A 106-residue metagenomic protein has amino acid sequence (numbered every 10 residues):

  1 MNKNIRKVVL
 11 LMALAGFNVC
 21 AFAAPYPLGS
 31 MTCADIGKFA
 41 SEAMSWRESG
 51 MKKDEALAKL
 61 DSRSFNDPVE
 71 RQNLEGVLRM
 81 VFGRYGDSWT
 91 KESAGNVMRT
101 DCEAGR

Functional and structural regions predicted by a protein language model:
M1-V9: Bacterial N-terminal signal peptides that target proteins for export
L11-A13: Non-catalytic terminal regions of proteins
G16-A21: N-terminal signal peptide c-region/cleavage motif recognized by signal peptidases
F22-M31: Cleaved targeting-peptide boundary
Y26, W46, R84, S88: Short, charged/polar micro-motifs that form catalytic or ligand-binding hotspots
A34-A58: N-terminal targeting signals for Sec/Tat export/insertion, comprising classic cleavable signal peptides
M51-R106: Compact alpha-helical subdomains of small soluble proteins
